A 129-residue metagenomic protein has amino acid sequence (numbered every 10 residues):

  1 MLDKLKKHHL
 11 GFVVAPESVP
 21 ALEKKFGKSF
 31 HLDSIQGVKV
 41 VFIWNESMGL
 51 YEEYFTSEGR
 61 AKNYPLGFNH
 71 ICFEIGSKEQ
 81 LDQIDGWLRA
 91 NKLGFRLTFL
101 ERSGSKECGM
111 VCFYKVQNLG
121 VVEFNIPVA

Functional and structural regions predicted by a protein language model:
M1-D3, H31, K39-E46, G86-A129: Vicinal oxygen chelate
M1-Q36: Long, hydrophobic N-terminal alpha-helical segment
L5-P16, W44, A61-W87: Vicinal oxygen chelate
K7-L10, I43, E52-F55, F68 (+2 more regions): Short, structured motif recognition centered on aromatic/hydrophobic residues
I35-G37, T56-N63, G67, L97-S105: A cross-kingdom feature marking solvent-exposed beta-strand/loop segments within repeated, beta-rich binding/scaffold
S47-A61, F124-A129: Amphipathic N-proximal alpha-helical interface segments
